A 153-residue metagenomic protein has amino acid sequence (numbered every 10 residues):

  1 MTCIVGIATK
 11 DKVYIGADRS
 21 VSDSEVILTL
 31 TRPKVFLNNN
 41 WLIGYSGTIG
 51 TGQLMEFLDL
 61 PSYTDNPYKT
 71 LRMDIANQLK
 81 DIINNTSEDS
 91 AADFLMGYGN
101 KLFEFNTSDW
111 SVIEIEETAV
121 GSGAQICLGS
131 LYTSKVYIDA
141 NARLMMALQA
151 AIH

Functional and structural regions predicted by a protein language model:
M1-S90, S111-M145: Conserved short S/T/G-enriched processing/targeting/catalytic segments and their helical context
I83-N106: Conserved phosphate-donor
M146-H153: C-terminal binding/interaction regions
